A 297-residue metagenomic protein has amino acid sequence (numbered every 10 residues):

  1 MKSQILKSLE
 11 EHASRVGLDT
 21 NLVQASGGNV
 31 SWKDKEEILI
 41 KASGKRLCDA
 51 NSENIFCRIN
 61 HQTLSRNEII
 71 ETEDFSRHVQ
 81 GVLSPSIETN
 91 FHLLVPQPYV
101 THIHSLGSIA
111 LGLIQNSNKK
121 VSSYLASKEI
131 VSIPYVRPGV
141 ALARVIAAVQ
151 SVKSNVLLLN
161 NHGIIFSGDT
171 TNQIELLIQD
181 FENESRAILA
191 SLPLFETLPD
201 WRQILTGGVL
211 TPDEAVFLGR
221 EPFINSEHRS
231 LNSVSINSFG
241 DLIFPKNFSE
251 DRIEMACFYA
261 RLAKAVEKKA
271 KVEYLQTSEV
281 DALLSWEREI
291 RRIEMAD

Functional and structural regions predicted by a protein language model:
M1-D297: Glycine-rich flexible loops
